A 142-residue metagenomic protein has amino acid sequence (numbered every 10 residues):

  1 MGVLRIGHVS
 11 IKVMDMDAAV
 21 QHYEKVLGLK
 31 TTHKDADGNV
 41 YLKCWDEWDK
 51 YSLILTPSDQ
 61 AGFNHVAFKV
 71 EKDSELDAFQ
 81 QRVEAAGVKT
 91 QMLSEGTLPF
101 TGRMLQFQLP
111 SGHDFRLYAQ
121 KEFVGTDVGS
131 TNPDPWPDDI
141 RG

Functional and structural regions predicted by a protein language model:
M1-D17, F63-F68, F123-G142: N-terminal beta-strand motif that seeds the catalytic metal site of vicinal oxygen chelate
M1-L4, S10-D49: Core segments of cupin and vicinal oxygen chelate
L4, A61, F100-G102: Loop/turn position at the start of each blade in beta-propeller repeats
G7, Q21, G38-V40, L53 (+3 more regions): N-terminal, well-ordered alpha-helical segments
V13-D17, F68-S111: Vicinal oxygen chelate
K30-N64, D114-K121: Conserved short beta-strand elements that form part of the metal-binding/catalytic scaffold of enzyme active sites
Y51-I54, E84, E95, Q106 (+1 more regions): Intrinsic, low-complexity N-terminal interaction/targeting segments
